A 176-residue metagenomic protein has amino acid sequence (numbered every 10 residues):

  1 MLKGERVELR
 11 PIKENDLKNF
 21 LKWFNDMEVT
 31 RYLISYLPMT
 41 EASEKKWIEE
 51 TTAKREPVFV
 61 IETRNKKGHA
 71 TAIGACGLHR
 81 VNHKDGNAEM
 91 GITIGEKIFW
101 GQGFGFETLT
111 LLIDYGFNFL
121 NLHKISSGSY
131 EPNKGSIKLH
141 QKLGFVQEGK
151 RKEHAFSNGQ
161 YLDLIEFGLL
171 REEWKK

Functional and structural regions predicted by a protein language model:
M1-I12, D16-L17, V58, N65-K176: Acyl-donor (CoA/ACP) binding surface of acyl/acetyltransferases
F20-L21, V29, E44, M90: Hydrophobic pocket/interface hotspot
K22, K46, K138, K142: DNA-binding alpha-helical recognition surfaces that contact promoter or target DNA
W23, W47-I48, W100, W174: Tryptophan-centered motif/residue detector
E28-E49: Conserved GNAT-fold acetyl-CoA-binding loop/helix
I48-E62: A short helix-loop-beta-strand connector motif used in the catalytic cores of GNAT acetyltransferases and, in some
